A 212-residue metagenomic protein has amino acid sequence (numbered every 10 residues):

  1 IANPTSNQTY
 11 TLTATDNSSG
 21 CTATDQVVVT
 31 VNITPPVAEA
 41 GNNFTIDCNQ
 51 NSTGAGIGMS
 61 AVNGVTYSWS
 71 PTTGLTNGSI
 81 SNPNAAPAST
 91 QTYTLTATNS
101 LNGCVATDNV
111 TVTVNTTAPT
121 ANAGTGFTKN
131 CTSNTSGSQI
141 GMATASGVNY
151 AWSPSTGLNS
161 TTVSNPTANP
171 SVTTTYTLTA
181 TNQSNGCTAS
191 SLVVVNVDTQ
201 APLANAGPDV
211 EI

Functional and structural regions predicted by a protein language model:
I1-Y10, S79-Y93, T162-Y176: Solvent-exposed segments in extracellular or luminal domains encompassing
S18-T24, L101-T107, S184-S190: Short, exposed coil/turn segments at beta-strand boundaries within extracellular/luminal domains
V27-I33, V110-T116, V193-T199: Interdomain boundary/hinge segments at the C-termini of tandem beta-sandwich modules
T34-N42, T117-T125, Q200-P208: Proline-enriched interdomain boundary motifs that mark the N-terminal boundary and often initiate the first structured
F44-T53, F127-S136, V210-I212: Short, solvent-exposed loop/linker segments at the N-terminal edge of repeated beta-sheet extracellular domains
Q50-V62, S133-A145: A short beta-strand segment in extracellular, disulfide-stabilized domains
A61-P71, A145-P154: Solvent-exposed loop segments of extracellular immunoglobulin-like
